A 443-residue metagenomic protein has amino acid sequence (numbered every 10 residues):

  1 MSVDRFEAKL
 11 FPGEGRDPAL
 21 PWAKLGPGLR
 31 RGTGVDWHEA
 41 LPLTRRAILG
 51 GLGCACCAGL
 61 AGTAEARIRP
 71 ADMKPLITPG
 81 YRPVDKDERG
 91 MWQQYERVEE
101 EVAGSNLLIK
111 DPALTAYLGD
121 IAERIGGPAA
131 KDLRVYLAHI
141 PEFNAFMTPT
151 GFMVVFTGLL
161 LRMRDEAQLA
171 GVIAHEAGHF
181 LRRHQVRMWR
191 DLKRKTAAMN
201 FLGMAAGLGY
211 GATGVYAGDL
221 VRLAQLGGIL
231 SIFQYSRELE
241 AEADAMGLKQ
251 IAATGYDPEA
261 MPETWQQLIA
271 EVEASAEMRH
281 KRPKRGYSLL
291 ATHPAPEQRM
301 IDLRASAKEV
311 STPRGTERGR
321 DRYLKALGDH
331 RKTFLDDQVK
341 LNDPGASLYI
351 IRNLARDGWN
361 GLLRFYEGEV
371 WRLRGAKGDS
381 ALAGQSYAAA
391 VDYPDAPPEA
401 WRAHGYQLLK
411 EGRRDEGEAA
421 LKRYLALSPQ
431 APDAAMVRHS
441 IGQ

Functional and structural regions predicted by a protein language model:
F6, V35-A55: N-terminal secretory signal peptides and thylakoid transit peptides that target proteins across membranes
R67-Y210, I229, G247-L289, E297 (+10 more regions): Peri-catalytic and regulatory segments of divalent metal-dependent proteins
A212-D257: Metalloprotease/metallohydrolase-associated module, dominated by Zn2+-dependent proteases
L362-L363, P397-E399, S428-V437: Boundary/linker segments of alpha-helical solenoid repeat arrays
E418-P429: TPR/TPR-like (Sel1-like) alpha-helical repeat modules
